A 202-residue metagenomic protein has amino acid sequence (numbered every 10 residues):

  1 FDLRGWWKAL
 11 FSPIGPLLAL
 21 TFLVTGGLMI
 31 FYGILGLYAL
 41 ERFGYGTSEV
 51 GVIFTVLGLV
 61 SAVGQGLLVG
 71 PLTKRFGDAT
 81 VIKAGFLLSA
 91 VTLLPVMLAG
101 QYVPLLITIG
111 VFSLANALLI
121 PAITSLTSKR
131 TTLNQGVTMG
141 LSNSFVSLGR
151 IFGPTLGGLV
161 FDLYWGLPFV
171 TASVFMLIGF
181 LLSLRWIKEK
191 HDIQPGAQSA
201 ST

Functional and structural regions predicted by a protein language model:
F1-L20, S201-T202: Juxtamembrane intracellular "pre-TM" segments in multi-pass secondary transporters
G33-E49: Short amphipathic helix-loop junctions that connect adjacent transmembrane helices in Major Facilitator Superfamily/SLC
G64-D78, F161: Helix-to-loop junctions at the C-terminal end of transmembrane segments in multipass secondary transporters
T80-P95: Structural signature of the two symmetry-related core transmembrane helices
M97-T108: Helix-loop junctions at membrane interfaces in 12-TM secondary transporters
L118-T131: Intracellular juxtamembrane helix-capping segments at the cytosolic ends of symmetry-related transmembrane helices
L133-L163: A late C-terminal transmembrane helix in Major Facilitator Superfamily
G157-M176: A membrane-interface helix-boundary motif in multi-pass transporters
